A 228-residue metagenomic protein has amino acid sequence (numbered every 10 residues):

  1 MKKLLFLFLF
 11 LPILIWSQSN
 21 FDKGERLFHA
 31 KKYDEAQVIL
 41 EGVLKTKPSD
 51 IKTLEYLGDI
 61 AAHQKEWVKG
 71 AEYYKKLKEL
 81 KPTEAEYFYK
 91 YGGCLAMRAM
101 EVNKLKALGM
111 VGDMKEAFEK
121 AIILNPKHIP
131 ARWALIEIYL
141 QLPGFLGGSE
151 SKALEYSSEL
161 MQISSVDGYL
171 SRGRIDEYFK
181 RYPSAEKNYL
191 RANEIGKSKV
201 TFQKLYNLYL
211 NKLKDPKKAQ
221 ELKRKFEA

Functional and structural regions predicted by a protein language model:
I15-Y56, A62: N-terminal leader/linker segments that initiate helical-solenoid repeat arrays
L27, A61, L95, V102 (+3 more regions): Residue at a conserved register position within TPR or TPR-like alpha-solenoid repeats
K47, K81, F118, N125 (+4 more regions): A structural motif in tetratricopeptide-repeat
D50, E84, H128, S165-D167 (+2 more regions): Residue-level recognition of tetratricopeptide repeat
T53, Y87, A131, G168-L170 (+1 more regions): TPR alpha-solenoid repeat register
Y56-D59, K90-Y91, A134, S171 (+1 more regions): Canonical tetratricopeptide repeat
